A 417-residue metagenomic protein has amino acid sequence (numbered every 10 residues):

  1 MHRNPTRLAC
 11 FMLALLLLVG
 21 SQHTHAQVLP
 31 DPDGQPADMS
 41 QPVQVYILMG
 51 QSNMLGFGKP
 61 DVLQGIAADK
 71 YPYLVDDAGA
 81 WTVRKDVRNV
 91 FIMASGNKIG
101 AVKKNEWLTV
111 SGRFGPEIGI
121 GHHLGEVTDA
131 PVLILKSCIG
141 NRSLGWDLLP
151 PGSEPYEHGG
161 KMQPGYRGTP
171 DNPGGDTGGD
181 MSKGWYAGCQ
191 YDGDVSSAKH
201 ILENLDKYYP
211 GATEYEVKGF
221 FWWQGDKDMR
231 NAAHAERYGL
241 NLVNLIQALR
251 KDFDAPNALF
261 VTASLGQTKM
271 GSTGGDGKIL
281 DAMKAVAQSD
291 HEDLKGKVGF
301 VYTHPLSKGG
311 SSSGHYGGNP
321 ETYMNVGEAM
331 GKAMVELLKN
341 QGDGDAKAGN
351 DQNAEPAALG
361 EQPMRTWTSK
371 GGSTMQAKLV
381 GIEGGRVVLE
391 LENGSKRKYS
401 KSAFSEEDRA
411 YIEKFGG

Functional and structural regions predicted by a protein language model:
M1-F11: Bacterial N-terminal signal peptides that target proteins for export
A9-G20: Bacterial N-terminal signal peptides
L16, P36, P210, D290 (+3 more regions): Generic marker of residues within folded, mature protein domains
S21-A26: Sec/Tat signal peptide C-region and signal peptidase I cleavage site
Q27-G349: Cell-envelope and extracellular/periplasmic
A348-G417: Compositionally biased alpha-helical segments
